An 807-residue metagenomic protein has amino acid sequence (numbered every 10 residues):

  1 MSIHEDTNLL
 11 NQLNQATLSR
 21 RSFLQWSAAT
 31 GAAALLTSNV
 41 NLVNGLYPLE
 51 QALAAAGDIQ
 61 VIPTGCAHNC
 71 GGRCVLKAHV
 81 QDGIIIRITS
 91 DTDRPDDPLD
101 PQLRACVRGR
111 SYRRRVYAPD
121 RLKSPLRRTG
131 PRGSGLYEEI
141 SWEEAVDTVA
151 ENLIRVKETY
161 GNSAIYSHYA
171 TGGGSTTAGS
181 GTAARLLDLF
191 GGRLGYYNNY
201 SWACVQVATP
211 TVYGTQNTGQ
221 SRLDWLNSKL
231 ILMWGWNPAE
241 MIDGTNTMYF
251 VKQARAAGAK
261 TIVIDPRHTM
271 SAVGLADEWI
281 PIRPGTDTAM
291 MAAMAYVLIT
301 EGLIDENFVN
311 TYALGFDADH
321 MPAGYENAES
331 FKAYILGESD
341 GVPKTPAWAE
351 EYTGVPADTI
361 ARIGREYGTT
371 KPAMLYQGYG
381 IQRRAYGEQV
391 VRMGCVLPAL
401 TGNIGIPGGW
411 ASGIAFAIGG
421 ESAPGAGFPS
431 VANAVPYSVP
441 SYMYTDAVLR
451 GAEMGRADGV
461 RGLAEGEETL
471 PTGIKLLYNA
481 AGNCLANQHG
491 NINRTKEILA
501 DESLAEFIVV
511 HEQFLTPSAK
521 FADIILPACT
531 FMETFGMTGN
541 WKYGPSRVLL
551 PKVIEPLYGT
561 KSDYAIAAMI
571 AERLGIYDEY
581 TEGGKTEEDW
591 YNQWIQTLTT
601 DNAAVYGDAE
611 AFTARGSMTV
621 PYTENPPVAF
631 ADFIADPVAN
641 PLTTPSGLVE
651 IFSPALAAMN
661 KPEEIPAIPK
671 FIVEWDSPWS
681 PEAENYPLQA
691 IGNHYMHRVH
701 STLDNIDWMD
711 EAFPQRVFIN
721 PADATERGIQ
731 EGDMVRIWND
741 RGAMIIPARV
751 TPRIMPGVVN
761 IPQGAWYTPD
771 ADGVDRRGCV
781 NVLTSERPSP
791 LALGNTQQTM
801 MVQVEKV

Functional and structural regions predicted by a protein language model:
S2-I304, F331, G459, A480 (+2 more regions): N-terminal export/assembly segments and adjacent metallocofactor-ligating motifs of anaerobic energy-metabolism
S2-N11, G181-V251, A257-A259, V263-I264 (+5 more regions): Extended redox/cofactor-interaction regions of prokaryotic respiratory oxidoreductases
A170, T311-G315, Y367, W410-E421 (+2 more regions): A glycine-rich phosphate-binding loop feature that marks nucleotide/adenosyl-phosphate handling sites
R267-T370: Long, well-ordered, tryptophan-enriched scaffold segments
A276-I282, P545-P556: Short beta-alpha connecting loops at secondary-structure transitions that line or flank enzyme active sites
N327-E453: Active-site phosphate/pyrophosphate-binding segments
E506-F507, K552-A571: Phosphate/diphosphate-binding loops
D563-R615, S701-L703, D707-F718, A722-V807: Long, contiguous, secondary-structure-rich segments that constitute the structural scaffold of globular domains
